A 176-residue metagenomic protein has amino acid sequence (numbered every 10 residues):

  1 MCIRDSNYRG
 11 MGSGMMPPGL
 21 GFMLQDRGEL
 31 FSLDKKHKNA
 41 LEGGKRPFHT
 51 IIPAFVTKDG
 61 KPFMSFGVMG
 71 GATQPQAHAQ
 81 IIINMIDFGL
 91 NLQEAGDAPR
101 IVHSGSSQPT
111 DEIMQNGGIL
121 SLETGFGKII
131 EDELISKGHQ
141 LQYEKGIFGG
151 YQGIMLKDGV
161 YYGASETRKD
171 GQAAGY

Functional and structural regions predicted by a protein language model:
R4-E144: Proteins synthesized as precursors that undergo proteolytic processing into mature forms
K128-Y176: In a subset of proteins, long, contiguous C-terminal domains/tails are tracked
